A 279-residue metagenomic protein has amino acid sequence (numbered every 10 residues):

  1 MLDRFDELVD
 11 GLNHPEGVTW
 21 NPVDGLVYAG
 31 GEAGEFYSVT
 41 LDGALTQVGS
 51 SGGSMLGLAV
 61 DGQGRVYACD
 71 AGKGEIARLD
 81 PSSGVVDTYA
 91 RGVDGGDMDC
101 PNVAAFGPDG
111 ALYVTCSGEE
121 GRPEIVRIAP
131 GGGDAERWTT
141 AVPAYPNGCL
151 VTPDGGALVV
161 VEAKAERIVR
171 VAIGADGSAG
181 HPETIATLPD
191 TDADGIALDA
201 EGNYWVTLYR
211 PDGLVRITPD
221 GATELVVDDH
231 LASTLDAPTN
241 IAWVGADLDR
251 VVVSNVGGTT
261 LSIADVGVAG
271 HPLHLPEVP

Functional and structural regions predicted by a protein language model:
D3-V9, G43-G49, V85-G95, D134-T140 (+2 more regions): A short beta-strand motif characteristic of beta-propeller blades
V9-G25, S51-D70, E75, V93-T115 (+5 more regions): Beta-rich, blade/repeat-based domains predominating in secreted/periplasmic proteins but also intracellular
Y28-T46: Beta-propeller domains
G31-E32, A71, S117-E119, A163-K164 (+5 more regions): Short loop/turn segments immediately following the C-termini of beta-strands
E35-Y37, E75-A77, P123-V126, R167-V169 (+2 more regions): A short loop-to-beta-strand structural motif that recurs across blades of beta-propeller domains
V39-A44, D80-G84, A129-G133, A172-G177 (+2 more regions): Short loop/turn segments that connect beta-strands within beta-propeller blades
V159, K164-D192, I196: Anionic-ligand binding region
P238-P279: Blade-level signature of beta-propeller repeat domains, shared across WD40, Kelch, NHL, RCC1 and BNR/Asp-box propellers
